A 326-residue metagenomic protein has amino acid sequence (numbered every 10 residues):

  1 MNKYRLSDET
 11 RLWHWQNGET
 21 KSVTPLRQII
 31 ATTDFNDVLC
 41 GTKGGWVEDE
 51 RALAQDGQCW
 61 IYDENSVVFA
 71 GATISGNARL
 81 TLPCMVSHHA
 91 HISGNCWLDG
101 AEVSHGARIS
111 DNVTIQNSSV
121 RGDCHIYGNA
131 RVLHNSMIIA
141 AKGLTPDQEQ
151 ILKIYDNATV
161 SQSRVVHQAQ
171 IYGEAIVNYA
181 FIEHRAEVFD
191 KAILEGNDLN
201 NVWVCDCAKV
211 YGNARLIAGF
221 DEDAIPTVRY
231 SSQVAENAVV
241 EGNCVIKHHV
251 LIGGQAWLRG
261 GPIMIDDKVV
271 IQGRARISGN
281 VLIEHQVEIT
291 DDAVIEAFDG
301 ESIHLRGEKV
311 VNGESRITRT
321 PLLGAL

Functional and structural regions predicted by a protein language model:
M1-Q58, E64, N77, H89 (+32 more regions): Terminal amphipathic alpha-helical/low-complexity segments used for targeting or macromolecular assembly
Y62, F69-A70, T81, W97: Repeated polar recognition positions within modular binding domains
G71-R79, P83-C84, H89: A detector of tandem-repeat and repeat-rich interaction/domain scaffolds
